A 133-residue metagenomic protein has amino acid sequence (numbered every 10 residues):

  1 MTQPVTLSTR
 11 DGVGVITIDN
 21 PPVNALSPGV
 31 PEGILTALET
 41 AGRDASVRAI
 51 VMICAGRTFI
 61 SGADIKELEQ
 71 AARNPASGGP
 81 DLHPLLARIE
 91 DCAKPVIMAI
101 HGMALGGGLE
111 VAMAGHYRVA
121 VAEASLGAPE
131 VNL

Functional and structural regions predicted by a protein language model:
M1-N20, A45-V51: Short beta-strand/loop segment at the start of cytosolic alpha/beta domains
R10-E32, G56: STAS-typified acidic loop motif
I16, M52, D64, V111-A112: Hydrophobic/aromatic residues within transmembrane alpha-helices of multi-pass small-molecule transporters
L26-R48, Q70-A72: A short, well-ordered alpha-helical element
G33, C54-R88, A104: Glycine- (often His-adjacent) and acidic-residue-rich active-site loop that binds/positions the CoA thioester
R88-L133: Glycine-rich beta-to-alpha active-site loop
